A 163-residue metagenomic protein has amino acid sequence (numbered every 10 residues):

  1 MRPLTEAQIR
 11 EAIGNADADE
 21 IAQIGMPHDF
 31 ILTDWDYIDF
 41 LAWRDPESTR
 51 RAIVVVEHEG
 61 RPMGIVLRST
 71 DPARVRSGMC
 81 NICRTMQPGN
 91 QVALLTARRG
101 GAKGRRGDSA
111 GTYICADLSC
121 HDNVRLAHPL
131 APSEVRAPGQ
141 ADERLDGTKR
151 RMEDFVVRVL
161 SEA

Functional and structural regions predicted by a protein language model:
M1-M63: Charge-rich, low-complexity N-terminal segments
V56-S69, L95-G101: Short Cys/His-rich Zn2+-coordinating modules
V66-R76, R105-S109: Short, flexible, mixed-charge glycine/proline-rich loop motifs that serve as phosphate/nucleic-acid-contacting
C80-C83, C115: Short cysteine-rich clusters marking metal-coordination/redox-active sites
T85-G89, C120, R125, P129: Short functional micro-motifs and their immediate structural scaffolds
T96-T112: Short linker/helix segments within small regulatory modules
Y113-S119: Cysteine-rich micro-motifs
R125-R158: Polybasic, low-complexity binding patches
